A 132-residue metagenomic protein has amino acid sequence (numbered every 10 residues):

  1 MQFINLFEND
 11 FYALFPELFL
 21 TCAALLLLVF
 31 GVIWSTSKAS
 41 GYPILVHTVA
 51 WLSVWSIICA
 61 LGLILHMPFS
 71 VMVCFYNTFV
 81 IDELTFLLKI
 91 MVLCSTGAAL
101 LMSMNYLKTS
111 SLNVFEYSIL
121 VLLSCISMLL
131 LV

Functional and structural regions predicted by a protein language model:
M1-V132: Alpha-helical transmembrane segments of multi-pass membrane proteins predominantly involved in bioenergetics
